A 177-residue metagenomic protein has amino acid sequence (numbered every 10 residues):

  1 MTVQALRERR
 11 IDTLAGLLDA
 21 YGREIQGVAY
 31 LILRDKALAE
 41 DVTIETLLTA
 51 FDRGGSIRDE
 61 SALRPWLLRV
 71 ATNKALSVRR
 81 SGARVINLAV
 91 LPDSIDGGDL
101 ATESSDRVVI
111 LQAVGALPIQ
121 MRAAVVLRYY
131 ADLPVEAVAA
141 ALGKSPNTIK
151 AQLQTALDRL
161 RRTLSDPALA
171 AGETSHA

Functional and structural regions predicted by a protein language model:
M1, S77, R84-V114, P134 (+1 more regions): Internal acidic/polar
M1-E24, L31, R107, Q112 (+2 more regions): N-terminal module of bacterial RNA polymerase sigma factors
A5, I86-A89, S104, A140-A141 (+1 more regions): C-terminal edge and immediately downstream basic/flexible tail or linker adjoining helix-turn-helix-like DNA-binding
R7-G16, Q26-E45, G55-S61, P146: Short, charged helix-capping/linker segments at alpha-helix termini
A20-G22, L31-I32, V126-L133: Short helix-capping/turn signature of helix-turn-helix
D52-D59, R69-A89, E103, R161 (+1 more regions): Arg/Lys-rich amphipathic alpha helix in sigma70-family domain 2
T72-L76, L142-P167: DNA-recognition helix of helix-turn-helix
G115, I119-A123, A131-T148, R159: Helix-turn-helix DNA-binding module
